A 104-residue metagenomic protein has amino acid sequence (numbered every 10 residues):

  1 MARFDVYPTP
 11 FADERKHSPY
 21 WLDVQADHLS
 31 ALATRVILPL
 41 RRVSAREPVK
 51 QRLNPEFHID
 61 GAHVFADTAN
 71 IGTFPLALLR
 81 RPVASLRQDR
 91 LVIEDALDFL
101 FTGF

Functional and structural regions predicted by a protein language model:
M1, E14-R15, R90: Onset of an N-terminal alpha helix
M1, L29, V64-T68: Short, flexible segments with low predicted structural confidence
M1, S30-A45, P55, L76 (+2 more regions): Charged, low-complexity, helix/coiled-coil-prone segments
M1-T9: Short coil-to-beta transition motif at edge beta-strands of beta-rich domains
V6, E14-E56: Compact nucleic-acid interaction/catalytic patches
A12, A26, D98-T102: Residue-level marker of positions within ordered structural domains that often coincide with functionally constrained
D13, V43-S44, H63, G72: Residues that cap or initiate secondary-structure elements
H58-F104: C-terminal terminal-subdomain/extension
